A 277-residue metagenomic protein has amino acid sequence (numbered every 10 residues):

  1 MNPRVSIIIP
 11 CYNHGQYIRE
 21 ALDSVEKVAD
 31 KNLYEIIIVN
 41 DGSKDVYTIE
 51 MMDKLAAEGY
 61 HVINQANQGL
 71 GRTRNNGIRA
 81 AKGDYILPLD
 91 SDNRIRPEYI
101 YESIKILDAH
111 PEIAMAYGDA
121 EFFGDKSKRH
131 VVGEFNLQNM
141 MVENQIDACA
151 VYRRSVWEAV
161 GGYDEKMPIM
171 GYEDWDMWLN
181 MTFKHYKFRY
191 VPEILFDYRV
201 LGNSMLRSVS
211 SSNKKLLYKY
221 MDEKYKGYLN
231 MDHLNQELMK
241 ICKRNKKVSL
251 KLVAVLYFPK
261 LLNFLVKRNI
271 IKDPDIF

Functional and structural regions predicted by a protein language model:
R4-S6, E35, D176: Cell-envelope/extracellular polymer assembly enzymes that use nucleotide-activated donors
V5-Y17, A21, V28, V39: A conserved hydrophobic helix/loop-capping motif in glycosyltransferases and polysaccharide synthases
L22-N64: Acidic donor-binding segment of Leloir-type glycosyltransferases
T48, Q65-A81: Glycine-rich, basic loop-to-helix element that forms the pyrophosphate-binding segment of sugar-nucleotide handling
I86: Short aromatic/hydrophobic "clamp" motif used to bind/position activated sugar donors
D90-R94, D119: The conserved acidic donor/metal-binding loop of glycosyltransferases
E98-R129: Conserved donor NDP-sugar-binding/catalytic core segment of glycosyltransferases
F135-K215: Conserved nucleotide-sugar donor-binding catalytic segment
